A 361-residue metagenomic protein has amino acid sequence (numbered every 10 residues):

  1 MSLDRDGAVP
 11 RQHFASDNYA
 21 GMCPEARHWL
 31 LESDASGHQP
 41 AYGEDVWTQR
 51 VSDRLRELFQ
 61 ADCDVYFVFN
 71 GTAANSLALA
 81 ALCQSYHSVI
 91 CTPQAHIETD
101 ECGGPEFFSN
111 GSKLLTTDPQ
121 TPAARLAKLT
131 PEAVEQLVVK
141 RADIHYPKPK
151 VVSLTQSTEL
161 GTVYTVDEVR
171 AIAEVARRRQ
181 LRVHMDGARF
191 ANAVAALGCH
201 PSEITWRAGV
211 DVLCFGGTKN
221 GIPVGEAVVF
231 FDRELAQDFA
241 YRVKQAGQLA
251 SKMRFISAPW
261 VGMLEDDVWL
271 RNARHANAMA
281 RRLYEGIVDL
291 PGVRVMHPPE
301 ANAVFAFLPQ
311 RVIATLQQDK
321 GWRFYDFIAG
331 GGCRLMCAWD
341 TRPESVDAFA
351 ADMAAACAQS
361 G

Functional and structural regions predicted by a protein language model:
S2-H297, A301-F307, R311-D319, Y325-T341 (+1 more regions): Conserved PLP-enzyme active-site core in the AAT-like
